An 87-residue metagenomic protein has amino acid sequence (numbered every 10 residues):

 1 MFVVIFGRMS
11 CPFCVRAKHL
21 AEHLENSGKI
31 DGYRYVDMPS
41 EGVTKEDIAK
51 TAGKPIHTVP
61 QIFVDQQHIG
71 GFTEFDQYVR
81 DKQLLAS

Functional and structural regions predicted by a protein language model:
M1-R34: Local sequence-structure signature of Cys/Sec-based thiol-disulfide redox active-site neighborhoods
F6, F63-V64: Acidic beta-strand-to-loop metal/phosphate-binding motif
P12-F13, V43, G70: Short alpha-helical
V15, H19, E46, Q77: Alpha-helical elements of the RecA-like P-loop NTPase motor core of helicases
S27-D31, P55-H57, L85: Short coil/loop linkers at secondary-structure junctions
D37-I56, D81-Q83: Thioredoxin-like thiol-disulfide oxidoreductase module
V64-S87: Non-catalytic, surface beta->alpha helical segment in thiol-disulfide oxidoreductase systems
